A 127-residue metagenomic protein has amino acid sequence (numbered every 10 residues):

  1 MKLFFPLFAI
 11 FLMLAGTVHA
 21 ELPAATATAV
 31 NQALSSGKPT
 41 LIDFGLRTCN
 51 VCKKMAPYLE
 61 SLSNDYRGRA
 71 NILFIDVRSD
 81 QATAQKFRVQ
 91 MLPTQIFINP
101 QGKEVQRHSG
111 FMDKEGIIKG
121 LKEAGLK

Functional and structural regions predicted by a protein language model:
P6-A15: Bacterial N-terminal signal peptides
G16-A20: Sec/Tat signal peptide C-region and signal peptidase I cleavage site
L22-K38: A short beta-strand-turn-helix
S35-R47: Short active-site neighborhood of thiol/selenol oxidoreductases, capturing the structured segment around
F44, S63, R67-Q81: Thiol-based oxidoreductase modules, predominantly thioredoxin-like and allied folds used for disulfide exchange
K53-D65: Typically the conserved alpha-helix immediately C-terminal to a functionally engaged Cys/Sec in thioredoxin-like
R88-I96: Structural micro-motif
N99-K127: Non-catalytic, surface beta->alpha helical segment in thiol-disulfide oxidoreductase systems
